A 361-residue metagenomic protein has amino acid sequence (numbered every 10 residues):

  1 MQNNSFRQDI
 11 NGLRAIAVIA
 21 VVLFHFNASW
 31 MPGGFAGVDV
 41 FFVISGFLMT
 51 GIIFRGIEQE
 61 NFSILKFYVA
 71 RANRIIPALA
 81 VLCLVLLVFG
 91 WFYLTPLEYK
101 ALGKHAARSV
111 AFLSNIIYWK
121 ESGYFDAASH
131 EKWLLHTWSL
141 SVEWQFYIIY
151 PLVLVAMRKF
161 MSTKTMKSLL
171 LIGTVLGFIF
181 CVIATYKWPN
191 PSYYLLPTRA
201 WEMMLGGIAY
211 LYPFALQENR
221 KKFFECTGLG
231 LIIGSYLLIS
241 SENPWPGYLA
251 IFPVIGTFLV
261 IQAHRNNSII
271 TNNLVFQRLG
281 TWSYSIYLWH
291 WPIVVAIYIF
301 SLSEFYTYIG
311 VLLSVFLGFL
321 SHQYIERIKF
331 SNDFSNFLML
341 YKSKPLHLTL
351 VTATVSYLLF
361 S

Functional and structural regions predicted by a protein language model:
M1-L338: Membrane-interface helix/loop caps of multi-pass membrane proteins
M339-S361: Internal/C-terminal transmembrane anchor helices
